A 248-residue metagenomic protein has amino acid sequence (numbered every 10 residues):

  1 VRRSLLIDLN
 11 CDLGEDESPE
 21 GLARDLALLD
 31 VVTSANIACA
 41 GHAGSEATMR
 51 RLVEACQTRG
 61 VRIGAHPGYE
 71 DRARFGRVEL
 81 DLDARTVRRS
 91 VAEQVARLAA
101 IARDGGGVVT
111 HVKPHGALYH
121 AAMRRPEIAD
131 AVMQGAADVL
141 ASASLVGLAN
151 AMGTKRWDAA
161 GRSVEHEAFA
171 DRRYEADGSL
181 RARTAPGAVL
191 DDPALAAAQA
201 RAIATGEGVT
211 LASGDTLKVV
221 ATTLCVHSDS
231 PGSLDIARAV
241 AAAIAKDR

Functional and structural regions predicted by a protein language model:
D12, H66, V112, V226: Conserved, mostly hydrophobic/aromatic
S18-R50: A short alpha/beta connector and helix-capping loop motif
D25, S34-H42, A73-R88, A122-M123 (+1 more regions): Glycine-rich tight-turn/loop motif centered on a GG-T
L26-D30, R51-G64, R103-G106: Acidic (Asp/Glu)-rich catalytic clusters
I37-H42, A121-R124, V139-N150: Catalytic beta/alpha-barrel core
C56, A202, S233-R248: C-terminal helical cap(s) of enzyme catalytic domains, especially alpha/beta-barrels
D71-P114: Glycine/small-residue-rich loop that forms an oxyanion/phosphate-binding "nest" at active or ligand-binding sites
N150-G208: Active-site rim beta-loop-alpha module in soluble metabolic enzymes
